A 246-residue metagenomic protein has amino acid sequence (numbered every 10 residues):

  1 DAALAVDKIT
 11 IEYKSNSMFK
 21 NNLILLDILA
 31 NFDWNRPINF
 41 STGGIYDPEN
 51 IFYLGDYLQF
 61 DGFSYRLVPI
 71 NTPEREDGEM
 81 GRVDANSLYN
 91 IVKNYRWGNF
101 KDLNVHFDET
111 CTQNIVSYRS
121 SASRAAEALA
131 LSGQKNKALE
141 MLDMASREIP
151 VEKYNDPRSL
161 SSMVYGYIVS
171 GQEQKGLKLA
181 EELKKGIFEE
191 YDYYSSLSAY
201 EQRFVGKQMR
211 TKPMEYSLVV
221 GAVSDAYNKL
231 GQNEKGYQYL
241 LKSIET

Functional and structural regions predicted by a protein language model:
D1-T246: ER/secretory pathway lumenal C-terminal domains and tails of membrane proteins involved in glycoprotein biogenesis
